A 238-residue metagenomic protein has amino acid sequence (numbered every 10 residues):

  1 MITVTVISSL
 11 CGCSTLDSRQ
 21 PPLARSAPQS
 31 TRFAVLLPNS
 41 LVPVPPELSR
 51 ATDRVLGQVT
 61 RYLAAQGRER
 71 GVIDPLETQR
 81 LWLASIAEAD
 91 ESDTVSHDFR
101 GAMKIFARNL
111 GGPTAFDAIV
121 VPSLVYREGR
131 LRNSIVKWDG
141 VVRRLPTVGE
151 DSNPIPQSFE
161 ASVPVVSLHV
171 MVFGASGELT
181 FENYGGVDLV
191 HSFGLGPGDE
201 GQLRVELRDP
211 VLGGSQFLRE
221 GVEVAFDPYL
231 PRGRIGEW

Functional and structural regions predicted by a protein language model:
M1, Q29-R32, Q79: Short hydrophobic/aromatic-rich motifs at helix boundaries and adjacent loops
M1-C13: Sec-dependent bacterial lipoprotein signal peptides
I7, A27, P113-F116: Alpha-helix termination/capping residues and helix-transition junctions
S8-S9, A89-T94, D139-L145: N-terminal start-of-chain detector that recognizes signal peptides and the immediate post-cleavage beginning
C13-T31, Y126-W238: C-terminal/domain-edge helix-coil "capping" segments
T31-P43: Short beta-strand segments enriched in small/hydrophobic residues
V42-R130, F173-E182: N-terminal segment of the mature soluble domain
